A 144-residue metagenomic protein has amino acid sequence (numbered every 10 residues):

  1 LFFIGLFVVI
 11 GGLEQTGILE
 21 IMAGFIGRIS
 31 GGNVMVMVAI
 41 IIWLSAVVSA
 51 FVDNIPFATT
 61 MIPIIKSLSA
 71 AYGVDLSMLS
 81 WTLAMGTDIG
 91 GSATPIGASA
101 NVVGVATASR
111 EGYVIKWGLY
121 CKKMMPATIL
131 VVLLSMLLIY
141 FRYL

Functional and structural regions predicted by a protein language model:
L1-V8: Hydrophobic mid-bilayer segments of alpha-helices in multi-pass membrane transport proteins, especially secondary
F2, M37-I41, M78, G118 (+1 more regions): Alpha-helical transmembrane segments of integral membrane proteins
I4, A46, M124, T128-M136: Alpha-helical transmembrane spans of integral membrane proteins, capturing the lipid-embedded, hydrophobic core of TM
G12-Y113: Membrane-interfacial helix-loop connectors
G27, I40, K122, L138-I139: Residue-level signal for alpha-helical context at structural boundaries
A106-L130: Interfacial loop-to-transmembrane junctions
M136-L144: Juxtamembrane boundary at the C-terminal end of a transmembrane helix
